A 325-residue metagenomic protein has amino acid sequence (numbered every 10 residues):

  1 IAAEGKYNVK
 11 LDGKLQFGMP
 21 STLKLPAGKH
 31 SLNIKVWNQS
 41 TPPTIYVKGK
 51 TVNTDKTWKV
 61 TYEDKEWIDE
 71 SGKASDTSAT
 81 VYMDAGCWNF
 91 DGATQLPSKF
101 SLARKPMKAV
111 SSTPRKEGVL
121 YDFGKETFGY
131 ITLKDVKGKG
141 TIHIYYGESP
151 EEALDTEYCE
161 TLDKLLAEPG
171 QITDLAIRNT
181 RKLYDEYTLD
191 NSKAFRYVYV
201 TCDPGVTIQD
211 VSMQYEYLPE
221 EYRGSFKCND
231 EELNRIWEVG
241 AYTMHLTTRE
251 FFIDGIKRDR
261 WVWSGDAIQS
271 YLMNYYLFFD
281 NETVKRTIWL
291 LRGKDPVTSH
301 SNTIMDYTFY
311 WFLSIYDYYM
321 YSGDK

Functional and structural regions predicted by a protein language model:
I1-E250, D254, G265-D266, N281-I288: Extracellular/oxidizing-compartment recognition motifs
L154-D163, T173, K294-Y310, Y316-M320: The feature captures the catalytic groove of carbohydrate-active enzymes
E186-L189, K227-E231, R258-W261, Y275 (+3 more regions): Alpha-helix capping and helix-loop boundary segments enriched in small/acidic/polar residues
H245-Y276, W289-L290, K294-H300: Active-site lining segments of carbohydrate-active enzymes
Q269-F278, W311-K325: Well-ordered alpha-helical scaffold segments within catalytic/enzyme domains
